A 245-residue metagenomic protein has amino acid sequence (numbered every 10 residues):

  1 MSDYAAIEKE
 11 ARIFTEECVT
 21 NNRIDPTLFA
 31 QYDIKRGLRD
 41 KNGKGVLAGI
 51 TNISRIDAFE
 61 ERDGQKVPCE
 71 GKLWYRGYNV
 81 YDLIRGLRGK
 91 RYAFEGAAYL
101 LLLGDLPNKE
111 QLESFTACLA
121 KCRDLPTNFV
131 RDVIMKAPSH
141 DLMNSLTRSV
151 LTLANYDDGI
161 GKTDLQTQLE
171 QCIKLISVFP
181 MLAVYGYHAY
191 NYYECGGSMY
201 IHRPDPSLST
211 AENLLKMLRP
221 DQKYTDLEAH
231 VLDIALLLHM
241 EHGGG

Functional and structural regions predicted by a protein language model:
M1-G245: Hydrophobic alpha-helical bundle cores within soluble ligand-binding/oligomerization subdomains
